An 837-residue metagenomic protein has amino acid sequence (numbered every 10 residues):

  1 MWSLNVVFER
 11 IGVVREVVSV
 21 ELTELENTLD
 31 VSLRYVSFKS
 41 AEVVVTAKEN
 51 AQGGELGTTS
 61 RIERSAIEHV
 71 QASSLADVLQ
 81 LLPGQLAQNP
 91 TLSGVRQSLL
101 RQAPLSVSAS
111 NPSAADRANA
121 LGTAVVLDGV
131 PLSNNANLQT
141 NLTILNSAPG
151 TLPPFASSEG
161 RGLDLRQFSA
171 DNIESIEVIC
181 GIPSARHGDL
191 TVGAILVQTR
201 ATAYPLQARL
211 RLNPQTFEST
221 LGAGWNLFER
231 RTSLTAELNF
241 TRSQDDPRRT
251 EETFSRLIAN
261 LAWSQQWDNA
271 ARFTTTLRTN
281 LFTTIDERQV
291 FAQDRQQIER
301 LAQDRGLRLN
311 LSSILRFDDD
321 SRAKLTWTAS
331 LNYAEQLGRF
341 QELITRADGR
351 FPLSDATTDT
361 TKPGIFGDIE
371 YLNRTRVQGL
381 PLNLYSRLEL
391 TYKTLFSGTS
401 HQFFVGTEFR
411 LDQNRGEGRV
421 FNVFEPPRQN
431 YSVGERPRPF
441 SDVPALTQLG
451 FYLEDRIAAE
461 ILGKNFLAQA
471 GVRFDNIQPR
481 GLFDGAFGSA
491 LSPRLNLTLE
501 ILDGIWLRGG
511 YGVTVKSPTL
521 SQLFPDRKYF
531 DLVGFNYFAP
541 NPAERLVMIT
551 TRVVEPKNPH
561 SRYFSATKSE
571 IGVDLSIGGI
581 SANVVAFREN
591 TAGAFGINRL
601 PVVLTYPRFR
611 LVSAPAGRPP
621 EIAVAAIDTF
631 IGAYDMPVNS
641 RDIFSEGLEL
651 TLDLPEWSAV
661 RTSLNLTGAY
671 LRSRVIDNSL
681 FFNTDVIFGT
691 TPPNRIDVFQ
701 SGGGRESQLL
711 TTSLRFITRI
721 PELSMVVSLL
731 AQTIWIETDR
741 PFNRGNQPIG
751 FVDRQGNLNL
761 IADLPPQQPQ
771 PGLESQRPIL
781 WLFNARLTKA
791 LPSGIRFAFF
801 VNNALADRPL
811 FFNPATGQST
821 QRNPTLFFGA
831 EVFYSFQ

Functional and structural regions predicted by a protein language model:
V7-I11, T23-E68: Short, acidic, small-residue-rich periplasmic hinge/interaction motif at the N-terminus of Gram-negative outer-membrane
L29-V31, P154-Q207: A beta-strand signature from Gram-negative outer-membrane beta-barrel systems, especially the internal plug domain
A76, Q80-A148: Extracytoplasmic beta-strand/coil segments of soluble accessory domains associated with Gram-negative outer-membrane
I173, Q207-R242, R249-D294, I298-A329: Transmembrane beta-barrel wall of Gram-negative outer-membrane proteins
Q266-T284, R300-F483, G647: Face-selective signature of the C-terminal outer-membrane beta-barrel domain
D442-S581, V585-N590: Structural signature of Gram-negative outer-membrane beta-barrels, strongest in the C-terminal barrel of TonB-dependent
I461, P607-N743: Gram-negative outer-membrane beta-barrel transporters
A592-G593, Q732-Q755, L760-L764, P778-I779 (+1 more regions): C-terminal beta-signal and adjacent terminal beta-strands/loops of Gram-negative outer-membrane beta-barrel proteins
